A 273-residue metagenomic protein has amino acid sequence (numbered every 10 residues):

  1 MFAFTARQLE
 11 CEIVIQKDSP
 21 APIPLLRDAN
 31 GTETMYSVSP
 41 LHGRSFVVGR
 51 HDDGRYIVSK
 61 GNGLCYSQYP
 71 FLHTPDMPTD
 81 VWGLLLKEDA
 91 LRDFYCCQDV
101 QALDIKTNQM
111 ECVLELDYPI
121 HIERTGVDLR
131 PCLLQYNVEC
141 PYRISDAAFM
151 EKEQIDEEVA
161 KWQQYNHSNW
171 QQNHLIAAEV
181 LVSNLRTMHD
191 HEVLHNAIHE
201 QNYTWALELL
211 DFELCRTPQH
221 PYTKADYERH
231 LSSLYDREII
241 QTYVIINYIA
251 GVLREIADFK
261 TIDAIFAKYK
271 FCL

Functional and structural regions predicted by a protein language model:
M1-P40, D52-D53, C65, D76-M77 (+4 more regions): Regulatory N- and C-terminal appendages and interdomain linkers associated with kinase/kinase-like NTP transferase
P22-K161, D190: Conserved ATP-binding subdomain of kinase catalytic cores across diverse folds
E88-R92, V180, H195-A197: Short, glycine/acidic-rich beta->alpha junctions
D89, T107, H167-Q171, L175-V180 (+2 more regions): Fold-level signal for large, globular catalytic cores of enzyme and receptor domains
C96, S183-N184: Conserved hydrophobic core/spine positions of the Hanks-type protein kinase catalytic domain
Y118-Q135, V193-N247, G251: Catalytic activation segment of kinase domains across protein kinase-like and atypical kinase folds
Q164-S168, P221: Alpha-helical hydrophobic membrane-insertion segments
R186-V193: Protein kinase catalytic-loop region centered on the HRD/HxD motif
